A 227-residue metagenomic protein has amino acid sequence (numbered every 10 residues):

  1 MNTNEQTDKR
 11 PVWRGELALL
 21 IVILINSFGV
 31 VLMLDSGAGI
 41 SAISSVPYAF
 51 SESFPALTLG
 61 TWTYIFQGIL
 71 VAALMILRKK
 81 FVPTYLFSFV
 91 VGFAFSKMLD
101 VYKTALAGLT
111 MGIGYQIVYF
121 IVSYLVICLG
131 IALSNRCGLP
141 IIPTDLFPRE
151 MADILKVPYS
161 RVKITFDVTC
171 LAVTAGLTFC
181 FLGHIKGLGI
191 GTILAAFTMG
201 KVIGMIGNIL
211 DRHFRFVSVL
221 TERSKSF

Functional and structural regions predicted by a protein language model:
N2-F227: Core subunits and conserved enzymes of cellular information-processing and envelope-translocation systems across
